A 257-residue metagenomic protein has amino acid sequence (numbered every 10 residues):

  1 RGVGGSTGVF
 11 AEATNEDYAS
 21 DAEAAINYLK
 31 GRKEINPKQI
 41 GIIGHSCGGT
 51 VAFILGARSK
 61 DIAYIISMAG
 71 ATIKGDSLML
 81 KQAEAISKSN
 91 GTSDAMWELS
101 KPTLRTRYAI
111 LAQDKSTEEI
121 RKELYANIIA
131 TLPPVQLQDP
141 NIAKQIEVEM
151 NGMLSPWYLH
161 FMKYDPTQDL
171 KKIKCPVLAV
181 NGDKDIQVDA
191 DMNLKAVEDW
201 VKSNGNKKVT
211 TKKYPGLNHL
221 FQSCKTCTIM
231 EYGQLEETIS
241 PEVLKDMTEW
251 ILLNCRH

Functional and structural regions predicted by a protein language model:
E12-K33: Alpha/beta-hydrolase active-site loop
E34-S46: Alpha/beta-hydrolase fold nucleophile elbow
G49-K60: Short glycine-enriched nucleophile-adjacent loop and the immediately C-terminal alpha-helix near the catalytic center
M68-K171: Accessory cap/linker subdomain of secreted extracellular hydrolases
I173, A179-N181, D185: Short beta-strand/loop motif that positions the catalytic acidic residue of the alpha/beta-hydrolase fold
I186-K195: Conserved alpha/beta-hydrolase "acid-adjacent" motif
V201-T226: Catalytic histidine neighborhood in serine/cysteine hydrolases with alpha/beta-hydrolase-type architecture
L217-L220, T226-H257: Catalytic active-site module of serine/aspartate enzymes centered on a nucleophile-bearing elbow/loop
